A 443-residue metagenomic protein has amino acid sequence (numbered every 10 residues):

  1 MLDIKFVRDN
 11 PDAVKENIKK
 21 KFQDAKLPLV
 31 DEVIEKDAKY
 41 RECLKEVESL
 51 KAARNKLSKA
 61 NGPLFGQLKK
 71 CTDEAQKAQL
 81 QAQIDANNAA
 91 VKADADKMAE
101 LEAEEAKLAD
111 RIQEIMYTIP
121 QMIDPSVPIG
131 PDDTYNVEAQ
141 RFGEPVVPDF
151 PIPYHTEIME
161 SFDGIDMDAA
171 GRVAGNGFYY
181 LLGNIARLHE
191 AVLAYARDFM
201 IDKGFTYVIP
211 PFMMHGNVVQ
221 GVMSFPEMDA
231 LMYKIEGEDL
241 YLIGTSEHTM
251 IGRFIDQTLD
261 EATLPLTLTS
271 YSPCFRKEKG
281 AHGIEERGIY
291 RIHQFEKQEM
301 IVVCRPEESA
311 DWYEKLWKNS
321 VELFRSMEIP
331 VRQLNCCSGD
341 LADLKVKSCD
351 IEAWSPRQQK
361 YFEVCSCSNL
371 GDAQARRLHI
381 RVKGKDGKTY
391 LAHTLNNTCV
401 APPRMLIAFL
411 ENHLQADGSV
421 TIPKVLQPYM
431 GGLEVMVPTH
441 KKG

Functional and structural regions predicted by a protein language model:
M1-P145, E160, G164: N-terminal alpha-helical targeting/anchoring segments
L27, R141-G443: TRNA-recognition modules of translation machinery and tRNA-sensing kinases, especially anticodon-binding
